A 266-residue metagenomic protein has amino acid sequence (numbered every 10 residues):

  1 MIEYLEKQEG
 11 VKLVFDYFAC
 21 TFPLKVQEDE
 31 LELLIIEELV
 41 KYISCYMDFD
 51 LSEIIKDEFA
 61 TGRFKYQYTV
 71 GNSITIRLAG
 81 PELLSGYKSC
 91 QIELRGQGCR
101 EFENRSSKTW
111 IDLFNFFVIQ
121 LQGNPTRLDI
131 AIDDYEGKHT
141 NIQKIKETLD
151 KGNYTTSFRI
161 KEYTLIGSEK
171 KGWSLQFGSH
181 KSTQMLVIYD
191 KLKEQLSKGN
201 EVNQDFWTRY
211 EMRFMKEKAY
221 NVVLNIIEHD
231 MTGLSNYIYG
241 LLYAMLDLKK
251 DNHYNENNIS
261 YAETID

Functional and structural regions predicted by a protein language model:
M1-D266: Structured, helix-rich domain cores that form ligand/interaction pockets
